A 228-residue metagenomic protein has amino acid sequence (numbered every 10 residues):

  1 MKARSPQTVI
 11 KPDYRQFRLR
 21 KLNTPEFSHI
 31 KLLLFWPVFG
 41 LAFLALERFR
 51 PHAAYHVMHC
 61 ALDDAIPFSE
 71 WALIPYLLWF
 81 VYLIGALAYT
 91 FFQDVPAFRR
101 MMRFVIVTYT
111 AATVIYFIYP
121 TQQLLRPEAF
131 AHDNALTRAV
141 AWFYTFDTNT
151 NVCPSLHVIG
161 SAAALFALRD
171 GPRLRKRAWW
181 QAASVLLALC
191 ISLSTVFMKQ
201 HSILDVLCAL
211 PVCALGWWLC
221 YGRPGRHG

Functional and structural regions predicted by a protein language model:
K2-L83, E128-A131, V140: N-terminal transmembrane-helix/juxtamembrane module of multi-pass inner/ER membrane proteins
L19, N23-F27, K31, C60-D64 (+4 more regions): Juxtamembrane/transmembrane-helix boundary motifs in multi-pass membrane proteins
S28-L32, W36, L73, R100-M101 (+2 more regions): Residue-level signature of transmembrane alpha-helical entry/exit and packing/kink sites in multi-pass membrane
L34, V38, A42, R103 (+3 more regions): Hydrophobic faces of alpha-helical transmembrane segments in multi-pass integral membrane proteins
G40-A45, Y109-I118, L186-V196: Aromatic-anchored segments of alpha-helical transmembrane domains
R48-A61, F91-R175, W179-Q181: Membrane-interface loops
L73-L87, T110, G160-A163: Hydrophobic alpha-helical transmembrane segments
V140-G228: Membrane-embedded catalytic cores of phosphoryl/pyrophosphoryl-handling enzymes
